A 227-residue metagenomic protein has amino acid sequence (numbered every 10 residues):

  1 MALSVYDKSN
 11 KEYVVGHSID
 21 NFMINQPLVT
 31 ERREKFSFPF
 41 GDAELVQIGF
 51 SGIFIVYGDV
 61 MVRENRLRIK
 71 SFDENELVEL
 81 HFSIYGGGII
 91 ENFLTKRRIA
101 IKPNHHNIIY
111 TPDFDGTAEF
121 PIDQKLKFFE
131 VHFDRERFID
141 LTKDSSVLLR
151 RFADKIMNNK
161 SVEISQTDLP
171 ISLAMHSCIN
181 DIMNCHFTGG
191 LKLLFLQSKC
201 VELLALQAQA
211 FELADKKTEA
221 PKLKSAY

Functional and structural regions predicted by a protein language model:
M1-T30, K35: Short Lys/Arg-enriched alpha/beta "domain-start" segment
L3, V60, F133-R135: Residues immediately flanking
D7-V15, F54, E76, D134 (+1 more regions): Alpha-helical structural motif
V15-D20, P39, I69-S71, R137 (+2 more regions): Bulky hydrophobic/aromatic packing residues
M23-K127: N-terminal functional module of multi-domain proteins
E91-Y227: Alpha-helical bundle regulatory/interaction domains
